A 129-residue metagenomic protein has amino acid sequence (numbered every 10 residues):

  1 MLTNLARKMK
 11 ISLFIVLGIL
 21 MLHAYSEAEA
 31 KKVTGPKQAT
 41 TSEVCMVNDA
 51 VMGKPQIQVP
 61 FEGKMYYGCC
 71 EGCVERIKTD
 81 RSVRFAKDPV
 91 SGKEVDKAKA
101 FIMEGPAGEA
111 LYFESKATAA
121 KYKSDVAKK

Functional and structural regions predicted by a protein language model:
L2-F14: Bacterial N-terminal signal peptides that target proteins for export
S12-H23: Bacterial N-terminal signal peptides
H23-K129: Intrinsically disordered, low-complexity terminal tails/loops enriched in metal-binding residues
